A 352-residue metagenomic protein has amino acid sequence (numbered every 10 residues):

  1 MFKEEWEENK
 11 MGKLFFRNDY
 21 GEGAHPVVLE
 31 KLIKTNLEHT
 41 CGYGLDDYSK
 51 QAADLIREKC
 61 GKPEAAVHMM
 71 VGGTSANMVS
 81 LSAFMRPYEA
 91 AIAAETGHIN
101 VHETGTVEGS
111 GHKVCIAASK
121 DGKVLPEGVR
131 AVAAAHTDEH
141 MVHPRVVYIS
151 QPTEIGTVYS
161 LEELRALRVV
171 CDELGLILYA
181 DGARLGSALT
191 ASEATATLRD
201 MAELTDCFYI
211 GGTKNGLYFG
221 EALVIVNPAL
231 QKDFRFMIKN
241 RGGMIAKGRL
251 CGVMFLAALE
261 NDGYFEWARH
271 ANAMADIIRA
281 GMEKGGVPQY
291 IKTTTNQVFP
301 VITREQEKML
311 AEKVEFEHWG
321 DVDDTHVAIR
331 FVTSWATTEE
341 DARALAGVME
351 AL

Functional and structural regions predicted by a protein language model:
M1-K10: Short, Lys/Arg-enriched N-terminal segments with co-localized hydrophobic residues within the first ~10-30 amino acids
F15-N18, V67-V71, A93-A94, I149 (+5 more regions): General beta-strand structural signal in soluble alpha/beta enzymes
F16, V124-G182: Active-site phosphate-binding strand-loop segment of PLP-dependent enzymes
H25-G73, E95-N100, T106: Conserved N-terminal alpha-helix of the aminotransferase class I/II PLP-enzyme fold
S75, F84-P144: PLP-dependent aminotransferase-like
R86-Y88, D276-I277, G281-A351: Conserved C-terminal alpha-helix-loop-beta "cap" of PLP-dependent enzymes that closes/shapes the active-site mouth
K120, P144-Y148, T153, V158 (+2 more regions): Active-site C-terminal subdomain of aminotransferase-like
